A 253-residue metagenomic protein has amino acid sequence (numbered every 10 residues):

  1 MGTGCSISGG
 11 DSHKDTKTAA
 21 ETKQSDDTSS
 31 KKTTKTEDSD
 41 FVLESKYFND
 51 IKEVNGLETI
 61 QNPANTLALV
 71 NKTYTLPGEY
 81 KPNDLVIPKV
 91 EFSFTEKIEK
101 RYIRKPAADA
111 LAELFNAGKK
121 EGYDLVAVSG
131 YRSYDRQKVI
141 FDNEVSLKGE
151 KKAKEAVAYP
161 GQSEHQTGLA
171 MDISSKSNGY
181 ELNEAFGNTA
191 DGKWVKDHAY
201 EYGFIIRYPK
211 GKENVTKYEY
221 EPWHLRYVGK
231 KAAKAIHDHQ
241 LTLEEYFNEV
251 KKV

Functional and structural regions predicted by a protein language model:
M1-T3: Sec-dependent bacterial lipoprotein signal peptides
C5-S129, Y134-V253: Extracytoplasmic cell-surface/polysaccharide-interacting catalytic and binding patches
